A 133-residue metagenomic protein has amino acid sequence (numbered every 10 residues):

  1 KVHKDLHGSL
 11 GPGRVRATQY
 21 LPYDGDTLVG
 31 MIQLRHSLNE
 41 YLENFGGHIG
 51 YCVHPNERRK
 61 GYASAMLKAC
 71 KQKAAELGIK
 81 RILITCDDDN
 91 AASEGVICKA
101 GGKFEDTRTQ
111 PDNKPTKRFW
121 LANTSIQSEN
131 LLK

Functional and structural regions predicted by a protein language model:
K1-H48, K73, Q110-K133: GNAT-family acyltransferases
E43, K60, A91: Loop/helix-junction capping segments adjacent to catalytic residues or to phosphate/diphosphate-binding pockets
G50-V53, R59-Q72, E76, G95-K99: Conserved acetyl-CoA-binding loop-helix of GNAT-fold acetyltransferases
A74-T85: Conserved GNAT acetyl-CoA-binding A-motif
I84-S93: Conserved beta-strand-loop-alpha-helix junction that forms the acyl-donor binding cleft
T85, G101-R118: Conserved catalytic-core motifs of GNAT/GCN5-like acyltransferases
